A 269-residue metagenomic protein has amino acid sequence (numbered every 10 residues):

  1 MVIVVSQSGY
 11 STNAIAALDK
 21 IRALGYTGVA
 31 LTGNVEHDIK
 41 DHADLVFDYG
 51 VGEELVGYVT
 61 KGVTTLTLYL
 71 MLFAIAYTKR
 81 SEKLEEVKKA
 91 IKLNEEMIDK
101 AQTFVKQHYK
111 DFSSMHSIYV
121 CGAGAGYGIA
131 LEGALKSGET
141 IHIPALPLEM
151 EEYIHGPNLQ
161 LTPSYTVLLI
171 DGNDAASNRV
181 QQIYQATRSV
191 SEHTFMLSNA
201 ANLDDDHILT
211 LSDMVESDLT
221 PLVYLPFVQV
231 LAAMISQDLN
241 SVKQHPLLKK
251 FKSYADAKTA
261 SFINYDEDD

Functional and structural regions predicted by a protein language model:
M1-K92, A123, N158, I170-V215: Glycine-rich phosphate-binding loops that contact phosphosugars or nucleotide phosphates
A43, M71, N178, A186 (+1 more regions): Phosphate-moiety recognition in structured ligand-binding domains
L45-F47, E53-V59, T64-T166, N240-D269: Active-site phosphate/pyrophosphate-binding segments
